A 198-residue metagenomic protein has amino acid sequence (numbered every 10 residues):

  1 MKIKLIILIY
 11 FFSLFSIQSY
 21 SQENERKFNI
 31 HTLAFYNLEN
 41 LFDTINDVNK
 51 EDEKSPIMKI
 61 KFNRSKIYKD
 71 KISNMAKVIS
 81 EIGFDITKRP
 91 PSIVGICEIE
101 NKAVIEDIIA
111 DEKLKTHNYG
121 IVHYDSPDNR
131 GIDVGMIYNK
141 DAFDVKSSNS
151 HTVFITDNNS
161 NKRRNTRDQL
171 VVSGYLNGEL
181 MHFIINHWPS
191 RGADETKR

Functional and structural regions predicted by a protein language model:
M1-E25: Bacterial Sec-dependent N-terminal signal peptides
S19-E112, N118, V122-I132: N-terminal, active-site-proximal structural segment of metallo-dependent hydrolase catalytic domains
Y20, T196-R198: Short, intrinsically disordered, charge-balanced linker/junction segments flanking boundaries in proteins
T32-N40, S147-N149, L180-S190: Active-site-proximal beta-strand elements of phosphoester/diester hydrolases
N49-D52, P56, E179-T196: Active-site His/acidic residue clusters
K59-I60, T166-D168, P189-G192: Flexible glycine/proline-enriched surface loops and loop-helix/loop-strand junctions
I99-L180: Structured beta-strand-rich core segments of catalytic domains in phosphoester-bond hydrolases
